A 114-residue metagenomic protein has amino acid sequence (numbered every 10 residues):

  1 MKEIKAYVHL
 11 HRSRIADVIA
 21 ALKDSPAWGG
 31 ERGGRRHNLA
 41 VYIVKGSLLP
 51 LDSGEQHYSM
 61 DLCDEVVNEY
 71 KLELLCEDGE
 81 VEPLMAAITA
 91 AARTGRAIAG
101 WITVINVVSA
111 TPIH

Functional and structural regions predicted by a protein language model:
M1-H114: Positively charged, small/polar-rich N-terminal and surface patches that mediate targeting and assembly and bind
